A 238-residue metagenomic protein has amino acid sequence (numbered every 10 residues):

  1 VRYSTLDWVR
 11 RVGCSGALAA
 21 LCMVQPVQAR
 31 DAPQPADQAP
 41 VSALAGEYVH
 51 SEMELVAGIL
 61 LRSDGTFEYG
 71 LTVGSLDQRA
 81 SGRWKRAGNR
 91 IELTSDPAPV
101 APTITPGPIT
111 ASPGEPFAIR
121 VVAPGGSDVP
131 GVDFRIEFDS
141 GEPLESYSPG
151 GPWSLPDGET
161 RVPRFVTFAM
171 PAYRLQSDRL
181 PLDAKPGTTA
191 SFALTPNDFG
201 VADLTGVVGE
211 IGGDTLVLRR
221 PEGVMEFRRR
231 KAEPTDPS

Functional and structural regions predicted by a protein language model:
V1-R10: N-terminal secretory signal peptides that target proteins for export/translocation
R2, C14-A17, P40: Terminal low-complexity, poorly structured segments
T5, A19-A20, A32: Ala/Thr-enriched low-complexity intrinsically disordered regions
T5-L6, Q25, A29: Coiled-coil-like amphipathic alpha-helices with heptad-repeat character
R10-R11, R229: Basic side chains
V12-V24: Bacterial N-terminal signal peptides
V27-S238: Lipid interaction determinants
